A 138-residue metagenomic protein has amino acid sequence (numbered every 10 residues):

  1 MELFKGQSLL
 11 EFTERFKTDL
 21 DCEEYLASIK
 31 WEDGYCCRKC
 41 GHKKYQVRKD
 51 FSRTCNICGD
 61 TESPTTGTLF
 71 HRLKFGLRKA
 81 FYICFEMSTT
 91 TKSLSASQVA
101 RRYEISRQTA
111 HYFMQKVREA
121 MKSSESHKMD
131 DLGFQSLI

Functional and structural regions predicted by a protein language model:
M1-I138: Residue-level recognition of single "structural anchor" positions that define or cap local secondary structure
